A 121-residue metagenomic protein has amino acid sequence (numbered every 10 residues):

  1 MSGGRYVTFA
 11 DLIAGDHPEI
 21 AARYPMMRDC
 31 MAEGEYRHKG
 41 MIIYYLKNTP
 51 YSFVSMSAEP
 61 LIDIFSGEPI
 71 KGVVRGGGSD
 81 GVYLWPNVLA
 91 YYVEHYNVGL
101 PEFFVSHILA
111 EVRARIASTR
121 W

Functional and structural regions predicted by a protein language model:
M1-W121: Alpha-helical interaction/linker modules in multidomain eukaryotic proteins
